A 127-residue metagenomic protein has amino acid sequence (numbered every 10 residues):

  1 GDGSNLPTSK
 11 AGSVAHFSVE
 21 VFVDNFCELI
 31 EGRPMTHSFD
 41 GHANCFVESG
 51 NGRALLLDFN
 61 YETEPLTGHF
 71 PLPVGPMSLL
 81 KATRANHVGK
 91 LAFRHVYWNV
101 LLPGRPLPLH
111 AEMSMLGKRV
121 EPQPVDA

Functional and structural regions predicted by a protein language model:
G1-G3, Q123: Proteins with a high burden of low-complexity, intrinsically disordered sequence enriched in S/T/G/P/A and R, requiring
D2, S9, I30, P71-L80: A near-ubiquitous, low-amplitude feature marking generic local secondary-structure context
G3-A43, V47-S49, L56-D58: A conserved FAD-binding loop/helix module that cradles the flavin
F22-E28, N44-V47, N51, P71-L72 (+2 more regions): Short alpha-helical interface elements
L56-A127: C-terminal auxiliary extensions adjacent to catalytic cores
